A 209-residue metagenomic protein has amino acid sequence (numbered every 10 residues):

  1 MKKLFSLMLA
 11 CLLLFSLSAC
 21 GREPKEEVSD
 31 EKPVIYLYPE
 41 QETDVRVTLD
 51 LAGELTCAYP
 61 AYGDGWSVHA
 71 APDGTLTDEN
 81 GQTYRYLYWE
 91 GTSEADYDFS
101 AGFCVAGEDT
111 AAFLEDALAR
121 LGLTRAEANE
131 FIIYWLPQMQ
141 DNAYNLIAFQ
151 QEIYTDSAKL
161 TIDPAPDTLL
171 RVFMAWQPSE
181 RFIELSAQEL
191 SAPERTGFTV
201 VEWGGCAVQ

Functional and structural regions predicted by a protein language model:
M1-L4: Positively charged n-region of N-terminal signal peptides that target proteins for export
C11-L12: Repetitive helical segments and hydrophobic/amphipathic motifs
S16-A19: C-terminal motif of bacterial Sec signal peptides marking the signal peptidase cleavage site
P24-Q209: Protease-labile, long low-complexity intrinsically disordered regions enriched in Pro/Ser/Thr
